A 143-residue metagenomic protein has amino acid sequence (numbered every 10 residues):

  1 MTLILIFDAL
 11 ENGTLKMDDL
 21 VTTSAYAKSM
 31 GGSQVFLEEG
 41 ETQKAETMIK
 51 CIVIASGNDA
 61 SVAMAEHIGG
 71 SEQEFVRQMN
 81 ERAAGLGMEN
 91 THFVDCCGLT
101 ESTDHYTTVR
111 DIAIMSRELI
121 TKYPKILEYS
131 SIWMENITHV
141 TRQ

Functional and structural regions predicted by a protein language model:
M1-R110, I120: Active-site-adjacent loops and short helices of periplasmic peptidoglycan-processing enzymes
A113-Q143: Extracytoplasmic
